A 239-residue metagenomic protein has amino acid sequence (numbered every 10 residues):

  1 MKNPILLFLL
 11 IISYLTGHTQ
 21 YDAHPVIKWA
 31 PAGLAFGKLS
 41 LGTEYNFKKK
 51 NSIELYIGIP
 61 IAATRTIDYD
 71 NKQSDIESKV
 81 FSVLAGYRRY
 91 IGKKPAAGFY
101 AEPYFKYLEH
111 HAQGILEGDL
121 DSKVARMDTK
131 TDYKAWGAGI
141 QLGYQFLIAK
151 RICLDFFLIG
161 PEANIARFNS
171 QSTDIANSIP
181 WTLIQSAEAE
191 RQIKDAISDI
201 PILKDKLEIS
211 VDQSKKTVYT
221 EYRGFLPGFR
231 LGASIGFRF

Functional and structural regions predicted by a protein language model:
M1-A23, I235-F239: Bacterial Sec-dependent N-terminal signal peptides
L15-K28, S214-V218: Outer-membrane beta-barrel biogenesis signature
Y21-I27, L39, F47-I53, P95-A101 (+4 more regions): Outer-envelope beta-barrel architecture signal
P25-A30, L34-N46, Y56-G58, Q73: Long, hydrophobic N-terminal alpha-helical segment
V26-A32, Y56-G58, F99-K106, F157-I159: Transmembrane beta-strands of outer-membrane beta-barrel proteins
W29-A30, I57-L84, H110-A135, A163-L226 (+1 more regions): Extracellular/periplasm-exposed beta-strand and loop segments of Gram-negative cell-envelope proteins, dominated by
L41-Y45, A85-R89, P103-F105, A138-F146 (+3 more regions): Residues on the lipid-exposed face of transmembrane beta-strands in outer-membrane beta-barrel proteins
R89, K94-F146: A contiguous binding-surface segment within folded domains or other stable secondary-structure elements
